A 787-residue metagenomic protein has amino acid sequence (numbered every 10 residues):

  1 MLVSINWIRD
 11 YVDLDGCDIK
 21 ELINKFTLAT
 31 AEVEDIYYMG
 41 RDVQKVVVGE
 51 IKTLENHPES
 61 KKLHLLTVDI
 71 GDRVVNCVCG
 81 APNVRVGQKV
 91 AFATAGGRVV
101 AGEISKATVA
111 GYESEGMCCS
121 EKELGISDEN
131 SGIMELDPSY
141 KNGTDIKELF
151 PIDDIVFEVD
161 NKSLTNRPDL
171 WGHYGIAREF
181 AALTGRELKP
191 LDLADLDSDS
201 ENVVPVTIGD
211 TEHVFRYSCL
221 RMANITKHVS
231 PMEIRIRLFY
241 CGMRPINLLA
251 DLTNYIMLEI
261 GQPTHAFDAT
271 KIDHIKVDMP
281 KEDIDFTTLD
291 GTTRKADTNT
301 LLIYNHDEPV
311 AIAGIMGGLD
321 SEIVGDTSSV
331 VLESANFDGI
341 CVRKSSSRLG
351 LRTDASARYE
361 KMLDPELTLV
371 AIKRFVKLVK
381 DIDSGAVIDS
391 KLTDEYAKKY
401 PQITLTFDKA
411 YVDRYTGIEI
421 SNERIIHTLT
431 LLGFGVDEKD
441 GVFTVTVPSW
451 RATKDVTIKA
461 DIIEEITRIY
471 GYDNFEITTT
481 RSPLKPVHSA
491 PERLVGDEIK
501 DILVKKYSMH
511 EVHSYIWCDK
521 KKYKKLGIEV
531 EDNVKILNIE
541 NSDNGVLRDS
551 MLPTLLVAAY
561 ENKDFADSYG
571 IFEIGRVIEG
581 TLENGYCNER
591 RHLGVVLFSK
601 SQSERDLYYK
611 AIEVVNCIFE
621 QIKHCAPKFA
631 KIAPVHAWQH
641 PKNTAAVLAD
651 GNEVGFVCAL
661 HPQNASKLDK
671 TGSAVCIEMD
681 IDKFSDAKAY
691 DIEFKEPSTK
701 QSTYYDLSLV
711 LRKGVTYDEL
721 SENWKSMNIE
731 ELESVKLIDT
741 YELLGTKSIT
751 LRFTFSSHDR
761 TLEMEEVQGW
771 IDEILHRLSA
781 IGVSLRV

Functional and structural regions predicted by a protein language model:
M1-D197, V331, G350, D354 (+4 more regions): Phosphate-backbone binding interfaces of nucleic-acid-interacting proteins
V3-I8, D154-S163, F215-A223, D354-M362 (+8 more regions): Short, hydrophobic beta-strand segments
I5, N24, H64, L188-I284 (+1 more regions): Glycine/proline-enriched, intrinsically flexible loops and inter-domain linkers
G40-Q44, D197-S198, T446, L484-S489 (+3 more regions): Beta-rich nucleic-acid/ligand-interaction surfaces
V48-V78, T253-D320: Conserved mixed alpha/beta core segments that line enzyme active sites in large multi-domain catalysts
E113-E123, N130-M134, P151-I155, T300-Y400 (+2 more regions): Mobile "lid/hinge" segments at catalytic clefts and subdomain interfaces of large enzymes
L405-K409, D413-Y569, T754-S756, E766-V787: Extended, well-folded interaction surfaces typified by the phenylalanyl-tRNA synthetase beta subunit core
L431-F434, T444, N588, S601-V787: A carboxyl-terminal module marker
